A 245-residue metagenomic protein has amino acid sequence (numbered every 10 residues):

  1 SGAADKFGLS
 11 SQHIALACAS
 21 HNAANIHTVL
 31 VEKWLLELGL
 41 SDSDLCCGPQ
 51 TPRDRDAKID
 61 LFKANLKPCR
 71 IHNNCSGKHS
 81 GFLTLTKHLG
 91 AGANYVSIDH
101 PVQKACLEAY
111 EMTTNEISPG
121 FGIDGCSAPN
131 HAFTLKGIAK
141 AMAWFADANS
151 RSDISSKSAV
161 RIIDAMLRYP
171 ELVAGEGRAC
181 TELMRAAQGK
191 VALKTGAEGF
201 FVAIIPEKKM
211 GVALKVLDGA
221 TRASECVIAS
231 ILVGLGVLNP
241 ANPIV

Functional and structural regions predicted by a protein language model:
G2, F7-S118, C126: Active-site-adjacent helix/loop patches that line small-molecule binding or acyl-intermediate pockets
I26, N74, K78, S97 (+6 more regions): Conserved active-site and cofactor/substrate-binding residues in soluble primary-metabolism enzymes
L30, W34, A109, G137 (+2 more regions): Alpha-helical scaffold segments in carbohydrate-active enzymes
K78, E116, I123-A128, F133-G137 (+4 more regions): Short gly/pro-enriched beta-turn/loop segments at secondary-structure junctions
L85-K87, G137, M142, L214: Short, structured patches in soluble enzyme cores that scaffold and shape functional sites
P119-G125, F133-I154: Internal, well-folded beta-alpha domain core
A143-V245: Structured C-terminal helix/loop/strand segments within mature extracytoplasmic catalytic/sensor domains
